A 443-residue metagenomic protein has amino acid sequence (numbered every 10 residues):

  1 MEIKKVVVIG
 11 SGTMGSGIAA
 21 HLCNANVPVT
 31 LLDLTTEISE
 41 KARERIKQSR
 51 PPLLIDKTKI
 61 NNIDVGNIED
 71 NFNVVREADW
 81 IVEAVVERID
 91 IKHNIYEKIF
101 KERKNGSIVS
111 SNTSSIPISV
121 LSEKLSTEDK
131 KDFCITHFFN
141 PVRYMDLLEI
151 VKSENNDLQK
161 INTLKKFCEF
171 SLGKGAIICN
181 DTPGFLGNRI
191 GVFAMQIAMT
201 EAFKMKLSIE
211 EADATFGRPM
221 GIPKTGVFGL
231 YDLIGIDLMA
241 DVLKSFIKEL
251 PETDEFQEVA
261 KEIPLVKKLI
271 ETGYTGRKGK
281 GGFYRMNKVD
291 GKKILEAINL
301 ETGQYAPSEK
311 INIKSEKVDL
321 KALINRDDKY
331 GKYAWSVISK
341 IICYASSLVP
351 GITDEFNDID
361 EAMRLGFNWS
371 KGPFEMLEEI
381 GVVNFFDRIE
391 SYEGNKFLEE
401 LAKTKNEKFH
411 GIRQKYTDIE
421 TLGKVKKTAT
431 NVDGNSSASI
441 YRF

Functional and structural regions predicted by a protein language model:
M1-F443: N-terminal glycine-rich phosphate-binding loop for ADP-containing cofactors
